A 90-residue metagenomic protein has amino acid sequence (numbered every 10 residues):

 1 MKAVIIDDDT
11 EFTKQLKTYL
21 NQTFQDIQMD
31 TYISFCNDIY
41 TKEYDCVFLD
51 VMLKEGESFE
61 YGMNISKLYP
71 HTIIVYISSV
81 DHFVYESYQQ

Functional and structural regions predicted by a protein language model:
M1-E11, L16, V47: Conserved acidic segment of CheY-like receiver
V4, D30, V75: Conserved beta-strand positions in the Rossmann-like core of class I SAM-dependent methyltransferases
D9-I33: Two-component/phosphorelay signaling modules centered on CheY-like receiver
E11, N37, H82: Surface-exposed, flexible loop/turn segments at secondary-structure boundaries
Q22-Q25, T41, K67: Secondary-structure boundary motif
D30-C46: Acidic, metal-coordinating helix/loop segments flanking the phosphotransfer/catalytic sites of two-component signaling
Y44-Q90: CheY-like receiver
